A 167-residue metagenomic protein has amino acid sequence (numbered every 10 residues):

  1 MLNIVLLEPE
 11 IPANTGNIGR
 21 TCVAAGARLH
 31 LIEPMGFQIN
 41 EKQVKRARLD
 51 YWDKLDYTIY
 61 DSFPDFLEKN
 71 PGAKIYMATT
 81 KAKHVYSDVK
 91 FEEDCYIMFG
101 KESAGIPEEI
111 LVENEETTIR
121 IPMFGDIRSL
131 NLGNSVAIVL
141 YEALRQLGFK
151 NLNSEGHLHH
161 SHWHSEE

Functional and structural regions predicted by a protein language model:
M1-E167: Post-transcriptional modification and biogenesis factors for structured RNAs of the translation apparatus
